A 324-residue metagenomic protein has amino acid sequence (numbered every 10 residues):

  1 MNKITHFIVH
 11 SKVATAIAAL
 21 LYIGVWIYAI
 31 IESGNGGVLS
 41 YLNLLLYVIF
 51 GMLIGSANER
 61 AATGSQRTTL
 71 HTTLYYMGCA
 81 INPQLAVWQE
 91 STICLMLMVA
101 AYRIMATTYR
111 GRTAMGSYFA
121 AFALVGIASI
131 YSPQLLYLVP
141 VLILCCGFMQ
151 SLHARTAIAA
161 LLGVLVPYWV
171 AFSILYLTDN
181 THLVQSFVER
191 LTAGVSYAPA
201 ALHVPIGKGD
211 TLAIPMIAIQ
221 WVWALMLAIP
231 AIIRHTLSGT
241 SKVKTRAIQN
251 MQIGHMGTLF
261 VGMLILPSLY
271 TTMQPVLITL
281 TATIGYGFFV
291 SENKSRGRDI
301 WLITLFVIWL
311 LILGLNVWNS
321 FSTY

Functional and structural regions predicted by a protein language model:
M1-L20, G64, G297-W301: N-terminal membrane topogenic signal
I23-I31, S186-A218, A228-I232: Juxtamembrane membrane-water interface segments that cap and precede transmembrane helices
L45-A61: Transmembrane-helix motifs of polytopic, lipid-linked glycan transferases
T68-P83, L95-V99, A121: Membrane-embedded helix bundles of polyisoprenyl
A101-G116: Membrane-interface transmembrane helices that cradle and orient dolichyl/undecaprenyl
S117-Y131, F260-M263: Membrane-interface alpha helices of multi-pass inner-membrane proteins
L138-L162: Perimembrane helix-loop-helix junctions
A228-R296: Membrane-water interface signatures at transmembrane helix termini and the short loops that connect adjacent helices
